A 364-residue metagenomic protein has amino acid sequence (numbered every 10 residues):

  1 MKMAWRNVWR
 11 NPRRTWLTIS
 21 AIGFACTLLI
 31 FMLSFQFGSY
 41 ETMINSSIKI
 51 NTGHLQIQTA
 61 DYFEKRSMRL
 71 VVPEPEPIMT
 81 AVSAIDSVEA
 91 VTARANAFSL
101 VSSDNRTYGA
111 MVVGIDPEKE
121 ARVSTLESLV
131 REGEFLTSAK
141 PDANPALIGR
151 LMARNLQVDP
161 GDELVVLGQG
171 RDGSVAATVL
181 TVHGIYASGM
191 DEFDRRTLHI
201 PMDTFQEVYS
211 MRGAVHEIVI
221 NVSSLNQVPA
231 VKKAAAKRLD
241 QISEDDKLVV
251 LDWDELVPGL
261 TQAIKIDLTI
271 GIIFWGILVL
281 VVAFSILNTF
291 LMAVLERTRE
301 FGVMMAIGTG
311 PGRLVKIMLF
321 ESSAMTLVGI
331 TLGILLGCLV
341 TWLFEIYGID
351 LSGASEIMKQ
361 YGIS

Functional and structural regions predicted by a protein language model:
R6-W9, G312, K316-G329: Alpha-helical transmembrane segments of multi-pass membrane proteins
P12-S39, K265-E300, S323-L335: Hydrophobic alpha-helical transmembrane segments of multi-pass inner-membrane transport and secretion
T27-Q56, T341-G348: Alpha-helical transmembrane segments
E41-Y62, N105-T107, G213, S352: Membrane-proximal juxtamembrane linkers immediately C-terminal to transmembrane helices
A60, L70-G213: A structural signal for hydrophobic secondary-structure junctions, strongest on transmembrane helix-loop-helix units
G170-G271: Mechanotransmission and gating elements of multispan inner-membrane complexes involved in transport and envelope
L332-S364: Short helix-loop junctions at transmembrane helix boundaries
